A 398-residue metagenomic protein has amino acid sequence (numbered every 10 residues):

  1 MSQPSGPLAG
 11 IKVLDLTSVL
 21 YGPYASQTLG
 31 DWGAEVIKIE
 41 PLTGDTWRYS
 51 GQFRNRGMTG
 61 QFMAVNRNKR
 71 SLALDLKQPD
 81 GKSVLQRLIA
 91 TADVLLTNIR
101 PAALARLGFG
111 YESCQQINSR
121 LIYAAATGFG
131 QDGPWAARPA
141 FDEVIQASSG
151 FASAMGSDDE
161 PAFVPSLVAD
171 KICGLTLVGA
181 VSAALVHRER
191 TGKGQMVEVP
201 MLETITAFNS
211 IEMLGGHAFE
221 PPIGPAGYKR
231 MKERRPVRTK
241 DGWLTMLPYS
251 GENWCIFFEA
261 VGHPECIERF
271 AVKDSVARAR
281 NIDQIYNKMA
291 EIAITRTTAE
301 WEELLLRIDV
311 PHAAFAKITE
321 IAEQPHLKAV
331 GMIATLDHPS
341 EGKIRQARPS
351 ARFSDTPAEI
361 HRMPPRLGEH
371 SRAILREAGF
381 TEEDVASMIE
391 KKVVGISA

Functional and structural regions predicted by a protein language model:
M1-K12, K232, R238-T239, E320-A398: Terminal low-complexity tails and localization/encapsulation signals of metabolic enzymes
M1-R190, E220, R366, R372-A398: N-terminal helix-loop segment corresponding to the beta1-alpha1 unit of nucleotide/adenylate-binding folds
V36, L306-E320, T381-A386: Short, well-structured beta-strand/strand-turn elements
T43, G128-G130, M201-T206, D241-W243 (+3 more regions): Glycine-rich beta-alpha junction loops
Q131, D158-V168, E189-E203, I223-K229 (+1 more regions): Conserved Rossmann-fold dehydrogenase catalytic segment
L167-S182, M201-N209, Y249, N253: Mid-domain beta-loop-alpha active-site segment that forms a flexible, acidic cofactor/metal-binding surface
G174-Q195, A207, I211-H217, E259-E265: Oxidoreductase and adenylate-handling cofactor-binding alpha/beta cores
K232-I308, H312: Aromatic-enriched alpha-helical interface/lid elements that frame and gate functional surfaces
